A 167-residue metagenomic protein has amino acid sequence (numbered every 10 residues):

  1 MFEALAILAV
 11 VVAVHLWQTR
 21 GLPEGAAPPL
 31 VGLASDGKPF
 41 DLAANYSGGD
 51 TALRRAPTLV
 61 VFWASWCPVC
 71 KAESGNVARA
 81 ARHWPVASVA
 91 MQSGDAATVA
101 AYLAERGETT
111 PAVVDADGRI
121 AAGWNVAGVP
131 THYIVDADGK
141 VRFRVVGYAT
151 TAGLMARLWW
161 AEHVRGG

Functional and structural regions predicted by a protein language model:
M1-P39, G167: N-terminal targeting signals for export/organelle localization
L30-T58: A short beta-strand-turn-helix
D41-A44, L59, A64, V145 (+1 more regions): Soluble, non-transmembrane catalytic domains of enzymes that act on hydrophobic metabolites at membranes
R55-T58, W63-W66, G128: Short pre-active-site segment immediately N-terminal to redox-active cysteine/selenocysteine motifs in thiol-based
T58, P68-R106, A116-A122: Structural microenvironment flanking redox-active thiols in thiol-disulfide oxidoreductases
A104-E108, A116-G167: Thiol/disulfide oxidoreductase modules built on the thioredoxin-like
